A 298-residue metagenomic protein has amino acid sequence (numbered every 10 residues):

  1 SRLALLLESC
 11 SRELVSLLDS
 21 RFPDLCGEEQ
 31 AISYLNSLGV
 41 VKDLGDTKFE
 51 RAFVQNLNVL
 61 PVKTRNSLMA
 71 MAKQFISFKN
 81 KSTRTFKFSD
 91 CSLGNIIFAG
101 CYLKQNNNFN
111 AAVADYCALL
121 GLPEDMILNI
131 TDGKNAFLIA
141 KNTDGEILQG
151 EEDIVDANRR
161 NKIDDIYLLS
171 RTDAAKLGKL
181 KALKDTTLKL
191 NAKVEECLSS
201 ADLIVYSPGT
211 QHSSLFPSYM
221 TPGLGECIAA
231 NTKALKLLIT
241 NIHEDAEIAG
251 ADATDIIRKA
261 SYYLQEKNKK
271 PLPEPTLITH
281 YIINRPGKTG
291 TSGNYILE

Functional and structural regions predicted by a protein language model:
R2-D173: Electropositive, gly/pro-rich neighborhoods at or near active sites that engage anionic ligands
I96-V205, T210-E298: Conserved catalytic alpha/beta core of Sir2/sirtuin-type deacylases, generalized to analogous enzyme cores that bind
